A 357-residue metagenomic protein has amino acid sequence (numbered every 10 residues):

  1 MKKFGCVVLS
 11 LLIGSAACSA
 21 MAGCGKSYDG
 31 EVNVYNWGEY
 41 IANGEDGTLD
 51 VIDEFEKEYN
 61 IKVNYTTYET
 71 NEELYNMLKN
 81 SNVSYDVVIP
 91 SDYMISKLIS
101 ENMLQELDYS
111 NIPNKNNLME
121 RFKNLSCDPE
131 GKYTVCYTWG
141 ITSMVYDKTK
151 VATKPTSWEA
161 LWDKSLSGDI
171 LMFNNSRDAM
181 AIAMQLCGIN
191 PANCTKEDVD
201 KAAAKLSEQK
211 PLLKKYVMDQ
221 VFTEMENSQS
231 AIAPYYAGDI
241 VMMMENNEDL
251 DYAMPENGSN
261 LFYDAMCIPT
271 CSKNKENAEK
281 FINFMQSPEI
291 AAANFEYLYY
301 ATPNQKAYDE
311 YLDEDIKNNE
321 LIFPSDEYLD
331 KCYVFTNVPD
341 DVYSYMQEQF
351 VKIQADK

Functional and structural regions predicted by a protein language model:
M1-V32, D356-K357: Short, low-complexity disordered leader/linker segments with a strong preference for bacterial N-terminal type II
G25-K97, T223: Early extracytoplasmic/lumenal segment of secretory-pathway proteins
D92, S96-W139, A152-A160: Hinge/lid segment of periplasmic solute-binding proteins
Q105-K115, T134, E248-N260, P269-S272: Short beta-strand->loop
S143-K150, Q185-G188, F262-K275, F284-M285 (+1 more regions): A bilobed periplasmic-binding-protein/Venus flytrap-type ligand-binding module shared by bacterial periplasmic
M172-N175, A183, P191-Y252: Ligand-binding pocket segment of bilobal, Venus flytrap-like solute-binding proteins
P269-D330: Mature extracytoplasmic/periplasmic domains
D326-K357: Conserved C-terminal helix/tail region of periplasmic/extracytoplasmic solute-binding proteins
